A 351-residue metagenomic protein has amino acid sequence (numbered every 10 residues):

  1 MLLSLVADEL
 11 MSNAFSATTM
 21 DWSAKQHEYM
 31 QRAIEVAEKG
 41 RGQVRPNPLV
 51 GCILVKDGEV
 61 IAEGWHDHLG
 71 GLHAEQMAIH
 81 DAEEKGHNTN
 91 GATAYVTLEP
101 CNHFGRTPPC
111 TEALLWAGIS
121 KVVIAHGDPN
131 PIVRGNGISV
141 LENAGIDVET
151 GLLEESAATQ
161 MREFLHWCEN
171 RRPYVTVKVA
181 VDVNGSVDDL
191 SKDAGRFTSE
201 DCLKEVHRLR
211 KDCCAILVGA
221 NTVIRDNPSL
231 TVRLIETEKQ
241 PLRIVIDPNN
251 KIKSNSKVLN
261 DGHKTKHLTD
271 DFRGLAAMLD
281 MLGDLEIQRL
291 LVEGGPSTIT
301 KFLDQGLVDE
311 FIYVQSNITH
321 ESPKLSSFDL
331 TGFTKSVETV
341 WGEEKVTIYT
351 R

Functional and structural regions predicted by a protein language model:
L2-V6, L10, A14-P48, R106 (+1 more regions): Enzymes that bind and transform nitrogen-containing heteroaromatic metabolites
A24, E28-Q31, E35, D57-E59 (+11 more regions): Replace "anionic and nucleotidyl ligands
V36, G40, K85, C101 (+5 more regions): Change "in soluble alpha/beta enzymes" to "in soluble alpha/beta proteins
Q43-V44, G70-G71, I138, L152-A180 (+1 more regions): Proteins enriched for Cys/Gly/acidic motifs involved in redox and nucleic-acid/cofactor modification
V44-G58: N-terminal glycine-rich anion-binding loops that anchor highly charged ligand groups
I53, T93, T176-A180: Residues embedded in well-ordered beta-strands
L54, E59-S156, L242, K301-L303: Zn2+-dependent cytidine deaminase-like catalytic core
H126, M161, S191: Short, flexible helix/strand-to-coil boundary loops that buttress conserved ligand/catalytic motifs in alpha/beta
